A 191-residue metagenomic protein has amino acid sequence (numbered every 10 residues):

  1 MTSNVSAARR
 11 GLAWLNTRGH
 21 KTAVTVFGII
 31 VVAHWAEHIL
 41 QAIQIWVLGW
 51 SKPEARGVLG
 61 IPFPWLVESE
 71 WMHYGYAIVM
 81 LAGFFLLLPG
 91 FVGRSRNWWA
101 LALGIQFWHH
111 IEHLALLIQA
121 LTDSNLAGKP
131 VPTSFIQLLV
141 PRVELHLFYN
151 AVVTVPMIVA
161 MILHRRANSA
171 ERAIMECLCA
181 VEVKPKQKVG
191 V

Functional and structural regions predicted by a protein language model:
T2-V191: Hydrophobic alpha-helical segments at protein termini of multi-pass membrane proteins
